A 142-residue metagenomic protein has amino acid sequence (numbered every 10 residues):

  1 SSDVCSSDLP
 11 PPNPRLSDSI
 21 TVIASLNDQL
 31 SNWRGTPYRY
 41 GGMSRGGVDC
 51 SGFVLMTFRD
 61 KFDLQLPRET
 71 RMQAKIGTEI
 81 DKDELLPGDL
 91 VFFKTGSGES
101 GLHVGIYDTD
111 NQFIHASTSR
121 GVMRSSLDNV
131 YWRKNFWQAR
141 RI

Functional and structural regions predicted by a protein language model:
S1-S6: Short, small-residue-biased leader/transition segments that mark boundaries at the very start of proteins
D8-G46: Post-signal-peptide N-terminal segment of Sec-exported extracytoplasmic proteins
N13-D18, I80, S97-L102, Y107-I142: Aromatic- and glycine-rich peptidoglycan recognition patches
N32, D60, Y107: Conserved catalytic core of Hanks-type protein kinase domains
T36-P87: Catalytic cysteine-centered active-site loop
G88-L90, N111: Structural motif
